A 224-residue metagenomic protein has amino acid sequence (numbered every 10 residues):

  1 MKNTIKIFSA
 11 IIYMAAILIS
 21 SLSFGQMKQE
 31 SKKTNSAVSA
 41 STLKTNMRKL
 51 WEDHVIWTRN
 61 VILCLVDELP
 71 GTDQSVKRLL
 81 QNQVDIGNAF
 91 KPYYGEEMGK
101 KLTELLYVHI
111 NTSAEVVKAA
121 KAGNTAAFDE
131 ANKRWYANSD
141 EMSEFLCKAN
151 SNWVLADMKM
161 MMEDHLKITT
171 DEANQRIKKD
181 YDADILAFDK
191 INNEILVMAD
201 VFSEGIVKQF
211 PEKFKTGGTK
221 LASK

Functional and structural regions predicted by a protein language model:
M1-I12: Bacterial N-terminal signal peptides that target proteins for export
N3, P92-E96, K148-N152: Membrane-interface junctions
A10-S21: Bacterial N-terminal signal peptides
F24-Q26: Boundary of Sec targeting at the N-terminus
E30-S31, S39-A40, K44, R48-L65 (+4 more regions): C-terminal amphipathic alpha-helix
W51, V55-D85, F90-K91, M98-V108 (+1 more regions): Early exported N-terminus immediately downstream of N-terminal targeting peptides
E96-E130, W135: Mid-length scaffold segments of soluble, non-membrane domains
